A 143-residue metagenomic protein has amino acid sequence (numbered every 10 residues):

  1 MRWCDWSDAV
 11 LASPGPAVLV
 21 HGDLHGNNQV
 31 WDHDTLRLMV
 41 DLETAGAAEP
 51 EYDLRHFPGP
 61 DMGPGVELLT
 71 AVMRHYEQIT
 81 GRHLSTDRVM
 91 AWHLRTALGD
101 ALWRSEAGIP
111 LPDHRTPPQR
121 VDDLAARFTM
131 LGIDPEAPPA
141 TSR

Functional and structural regions predicted by a protein language model:
M1-G22, G81, P117-S142: An alpha-helical support segment within catalytic cores of ATP-dependent transferases
W6-L54: Active-site acidic catalytic loop and adjacent metal/ATP-binding pocket of ATP-dependent phosphoryl transfer enzymes
W6-S13, A47, Y76-G81, V89 (+1 more regions): FAD-dependent flavoprotein oxygenase/oxidase catalytic domain
H33, H83-T86: Alpha-helix termination/capping residues and helix-transition junctions
T35, R88, P139-S142: Conserved beta-strand positions that form and line the central face of beta-propeller blades
E51-G81, L94-P112: Active-site activation/catalytic loop segments of kinase-like enzymes and analogous catalytic loops in related
S85-D87, P110-D113, P117: Residue-level recognition of alpha-helical structural elements
S85-R95: Alpha-helical scaffolds flanking conserved acidic
